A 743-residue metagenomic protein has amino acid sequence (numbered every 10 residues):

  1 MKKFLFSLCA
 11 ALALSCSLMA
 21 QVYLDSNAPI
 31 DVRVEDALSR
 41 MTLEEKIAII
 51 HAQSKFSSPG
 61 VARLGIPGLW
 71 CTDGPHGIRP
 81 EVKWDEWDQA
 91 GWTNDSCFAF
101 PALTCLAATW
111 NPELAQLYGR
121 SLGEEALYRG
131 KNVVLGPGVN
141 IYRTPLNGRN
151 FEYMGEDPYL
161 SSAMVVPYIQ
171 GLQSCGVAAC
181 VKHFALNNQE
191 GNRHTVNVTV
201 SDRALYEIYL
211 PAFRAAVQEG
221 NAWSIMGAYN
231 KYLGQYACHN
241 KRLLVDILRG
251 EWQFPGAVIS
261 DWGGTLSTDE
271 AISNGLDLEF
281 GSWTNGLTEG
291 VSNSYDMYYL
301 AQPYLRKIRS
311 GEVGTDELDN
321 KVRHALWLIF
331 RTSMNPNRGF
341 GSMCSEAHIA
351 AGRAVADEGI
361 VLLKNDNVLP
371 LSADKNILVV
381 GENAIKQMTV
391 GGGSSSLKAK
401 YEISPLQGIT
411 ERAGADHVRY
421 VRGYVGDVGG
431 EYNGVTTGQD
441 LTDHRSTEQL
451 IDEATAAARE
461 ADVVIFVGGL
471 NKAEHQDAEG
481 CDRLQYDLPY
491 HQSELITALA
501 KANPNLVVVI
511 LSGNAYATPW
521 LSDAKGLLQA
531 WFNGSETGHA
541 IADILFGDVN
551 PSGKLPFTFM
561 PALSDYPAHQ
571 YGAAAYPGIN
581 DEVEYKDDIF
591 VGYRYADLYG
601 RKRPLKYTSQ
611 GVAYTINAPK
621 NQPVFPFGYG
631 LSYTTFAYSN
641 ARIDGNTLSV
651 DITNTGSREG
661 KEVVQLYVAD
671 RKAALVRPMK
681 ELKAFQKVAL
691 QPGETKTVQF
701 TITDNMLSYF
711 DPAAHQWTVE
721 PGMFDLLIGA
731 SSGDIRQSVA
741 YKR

Functional and structural regions predicted by a protein language model:
M1-V22: Bacterial Sec-dependent N-terminal signal peptides
K3-F4, A126, S738: Intrinsic disorder/low-complexity segments enriched in polar/small residues
A20-F710, T718-G733: Glycoside hydrolase catalytic-domain context in secreted enzymes
D734-R743: Short beta-strand elements
